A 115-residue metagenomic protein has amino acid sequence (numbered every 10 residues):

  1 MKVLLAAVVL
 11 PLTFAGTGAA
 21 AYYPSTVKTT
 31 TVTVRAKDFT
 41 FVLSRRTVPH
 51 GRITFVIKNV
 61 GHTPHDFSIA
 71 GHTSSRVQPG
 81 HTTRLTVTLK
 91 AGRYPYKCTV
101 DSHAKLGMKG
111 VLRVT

Functional and structural regions predicted by a protein language model:
M1-V3: N-terminal Sec-pathway targeting helices
L5-A15: Bacterial N-terminal signal peptides
A19-R35, T40, Q78-T115: Extracellular/periplasmic metallocenter environments
T29, F55-G61, T73-S75: A broad, low-specificity signal for short, low-complexity segments enriched in glycine/proline and polar/charged
R35-K37, K58-V60, A70: Generic beta-structure capping elements
S44-T63, R84-K97: Beta-strand cores of secreted/periplasmic/IMS beta-sandwich domains, seen most often in copper-related folds
H62-Q78, G107, V111: Histidine- and aromatic-enriched segments that form or immediately flank copper-ligand environments
